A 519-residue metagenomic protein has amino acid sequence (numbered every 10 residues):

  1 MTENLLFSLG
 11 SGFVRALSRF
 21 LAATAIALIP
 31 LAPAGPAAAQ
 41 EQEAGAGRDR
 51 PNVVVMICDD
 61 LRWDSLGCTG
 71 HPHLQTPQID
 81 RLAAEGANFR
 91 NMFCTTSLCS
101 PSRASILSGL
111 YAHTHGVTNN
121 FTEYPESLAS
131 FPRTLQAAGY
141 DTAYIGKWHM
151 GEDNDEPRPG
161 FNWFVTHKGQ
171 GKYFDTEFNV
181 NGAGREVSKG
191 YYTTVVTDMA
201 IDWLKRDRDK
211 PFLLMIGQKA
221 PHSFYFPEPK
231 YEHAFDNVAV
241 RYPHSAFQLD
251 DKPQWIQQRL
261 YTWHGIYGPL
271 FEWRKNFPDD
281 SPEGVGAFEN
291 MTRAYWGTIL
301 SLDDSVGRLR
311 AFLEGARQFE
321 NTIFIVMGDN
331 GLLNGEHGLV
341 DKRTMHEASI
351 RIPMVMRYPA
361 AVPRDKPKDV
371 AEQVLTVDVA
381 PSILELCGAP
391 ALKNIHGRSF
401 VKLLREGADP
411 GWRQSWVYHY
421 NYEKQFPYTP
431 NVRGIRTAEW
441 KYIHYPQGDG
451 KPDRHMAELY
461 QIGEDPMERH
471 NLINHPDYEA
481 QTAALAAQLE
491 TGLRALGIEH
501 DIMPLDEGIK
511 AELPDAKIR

Functional and structural regions predicted by a protein language model:
T2-T24, A32-A34: Bacterial N-terminal signal peptides that target proteins for export
A22-P30, A37-M456, P466-A487, T491 (+2 more regions): Formylglycine-dependent sulfatase
L459-Y460: Short hydrophobic beta-strand that contains or immediately precedes a catalytic carboxylate
G463: A short, internal acetyl-CoA/4′-phosphopantetheine-binding micro-motif in the GNAT/acyltransferase core
